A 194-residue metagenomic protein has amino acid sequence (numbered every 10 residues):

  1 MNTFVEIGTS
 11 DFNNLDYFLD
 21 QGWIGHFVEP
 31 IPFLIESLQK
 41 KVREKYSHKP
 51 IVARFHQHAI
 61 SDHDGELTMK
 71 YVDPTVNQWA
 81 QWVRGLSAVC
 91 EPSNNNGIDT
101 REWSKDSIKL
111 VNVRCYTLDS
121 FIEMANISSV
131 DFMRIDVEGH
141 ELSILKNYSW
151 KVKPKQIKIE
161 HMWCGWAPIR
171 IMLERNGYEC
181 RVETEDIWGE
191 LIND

Functional and structural regions predicted by a protein language model:
M1-D194: Phosphate/nucleotide-binding beta-alpha loop and adjacent structural elements of enzyme active sites
